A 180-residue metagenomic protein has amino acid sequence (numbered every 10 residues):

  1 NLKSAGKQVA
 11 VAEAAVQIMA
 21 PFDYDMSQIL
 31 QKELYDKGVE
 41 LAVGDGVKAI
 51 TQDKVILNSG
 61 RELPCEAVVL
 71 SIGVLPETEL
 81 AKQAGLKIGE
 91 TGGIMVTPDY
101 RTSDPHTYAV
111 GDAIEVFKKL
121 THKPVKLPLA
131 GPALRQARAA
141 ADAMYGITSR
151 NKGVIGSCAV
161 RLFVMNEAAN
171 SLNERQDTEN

Functional and structural regions predicted by a protein language model:
N1-K48, L129-P132, N151-L172: Rossmann-like dinucleotide-binding cores of NAD(P)H-dependent redox enzymes
K3, Y35, L70, K82 (+1 more regions): Short polybasic/polar patches that bind polyanions
S4-K7, Y35, V39-E40, L86 (+3 more regions): Generic secondary-structure signature for well-ordered alpha-helical cores
M26-Q28, A42, K54-N58, I94-T97: A generic local structural motif
G44-K48, Q52, N58-G60, A67: Conserved SAM/SAH-binding loop
I56, E62-D142: FAD-site-proximal beta/loop scaffold in flavoenzymes
A113-N180: Mid-to-C-terminal Rossmann-like scaffold of FAD/NAD(P)H-dependent oxidoreductases
